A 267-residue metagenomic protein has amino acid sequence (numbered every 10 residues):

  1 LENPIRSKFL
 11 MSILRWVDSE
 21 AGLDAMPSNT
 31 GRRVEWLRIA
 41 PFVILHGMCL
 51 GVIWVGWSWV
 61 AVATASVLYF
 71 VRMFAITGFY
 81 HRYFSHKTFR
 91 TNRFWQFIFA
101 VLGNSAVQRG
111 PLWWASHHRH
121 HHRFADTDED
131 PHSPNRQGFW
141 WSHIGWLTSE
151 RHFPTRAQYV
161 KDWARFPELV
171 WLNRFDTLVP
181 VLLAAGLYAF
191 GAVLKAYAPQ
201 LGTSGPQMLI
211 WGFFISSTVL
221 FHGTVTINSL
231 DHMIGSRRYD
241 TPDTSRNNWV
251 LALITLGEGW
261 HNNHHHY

Functional and structural regions predicted by a protein language model:
L1-T226: Non-catalytic, topology-defining segments of multipass membrane proteins
R82, S229, M233, H265: Catalytic glutamate of the conserved HExxH
P134, W141, D231, L253-T255: Short glycine- and Lys/Arg-enriched binding-loop motifs that mark or flank ligand-binding interfaces
D162-E168, I234-W260, H264-Y267: Active-site-proximal inter-transmembrane loops
